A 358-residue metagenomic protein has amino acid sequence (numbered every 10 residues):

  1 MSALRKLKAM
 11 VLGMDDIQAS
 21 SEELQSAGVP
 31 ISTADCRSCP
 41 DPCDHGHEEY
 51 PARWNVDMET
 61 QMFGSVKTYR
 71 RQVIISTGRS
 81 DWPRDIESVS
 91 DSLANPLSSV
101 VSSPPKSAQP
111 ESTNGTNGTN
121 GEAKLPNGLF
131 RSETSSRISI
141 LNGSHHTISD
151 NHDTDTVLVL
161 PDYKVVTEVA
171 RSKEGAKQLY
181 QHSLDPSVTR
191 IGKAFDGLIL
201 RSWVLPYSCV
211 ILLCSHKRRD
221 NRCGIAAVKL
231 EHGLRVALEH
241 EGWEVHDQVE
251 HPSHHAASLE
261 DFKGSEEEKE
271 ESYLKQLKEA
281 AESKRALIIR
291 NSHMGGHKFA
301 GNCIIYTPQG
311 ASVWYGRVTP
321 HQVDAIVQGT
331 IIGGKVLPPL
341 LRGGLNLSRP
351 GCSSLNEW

Functional and structural regions predicted by a protein language model:
M1-W358: Histidine/cysteine-enriched polar flanking segments
